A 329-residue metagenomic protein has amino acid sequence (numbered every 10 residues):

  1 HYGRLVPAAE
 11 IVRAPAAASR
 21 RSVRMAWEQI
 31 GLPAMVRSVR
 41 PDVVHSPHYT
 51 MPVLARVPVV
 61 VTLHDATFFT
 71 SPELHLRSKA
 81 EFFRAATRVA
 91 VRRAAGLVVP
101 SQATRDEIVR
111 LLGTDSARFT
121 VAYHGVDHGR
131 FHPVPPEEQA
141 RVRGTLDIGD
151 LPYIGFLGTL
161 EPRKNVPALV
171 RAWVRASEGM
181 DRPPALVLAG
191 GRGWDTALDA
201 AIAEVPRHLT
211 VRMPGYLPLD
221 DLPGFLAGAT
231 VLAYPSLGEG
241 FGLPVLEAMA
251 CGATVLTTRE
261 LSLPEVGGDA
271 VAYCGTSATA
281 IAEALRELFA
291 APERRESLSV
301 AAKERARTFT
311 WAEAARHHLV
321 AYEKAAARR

Functional and structural regions predicted by a protein language model:
H1-R329: Carbohydrate transferase catalytic cores enriched for Leloir-type hexosyltransferases
